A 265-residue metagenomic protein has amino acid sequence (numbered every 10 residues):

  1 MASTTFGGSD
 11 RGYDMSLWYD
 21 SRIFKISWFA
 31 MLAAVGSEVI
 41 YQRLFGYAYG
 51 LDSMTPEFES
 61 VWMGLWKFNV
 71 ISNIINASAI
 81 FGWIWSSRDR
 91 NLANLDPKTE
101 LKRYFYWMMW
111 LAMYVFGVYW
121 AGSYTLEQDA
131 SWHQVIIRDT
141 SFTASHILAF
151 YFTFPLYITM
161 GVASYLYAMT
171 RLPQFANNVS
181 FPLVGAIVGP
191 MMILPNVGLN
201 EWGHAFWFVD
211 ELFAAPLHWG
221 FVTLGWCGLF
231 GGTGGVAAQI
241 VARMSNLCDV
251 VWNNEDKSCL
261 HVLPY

Functional and structural regions predicted by a protein language model:
A2-S3, N69-W85, Y151-Y165, F221-V241: Hydrophobic cores of alpha-helical transmembrane segments in multi-pass inner/ER membrane proteins, independent
S3, G7-L32, P97-A112, R171-A186 (+1 more regions): Alpha-helical transmembrane segments and their helix-start/interface "positive-inside/aromatic belt" motifs in integral
F29-Y47: Alpha-helical transmembrane segments of multi-pass membrane proteins
F45-L65: Perimembrane loop-to-helix junctions flanking transmembrane segments
F58-I71, R138-F152, A214-V222: Short aromatic-rich membrane-water interface segments that cap or initiate transmembrane helices in multi-pass membrane
I71-W132, S164: Internal transmembrane alpha-helix with an interfacial aromatic "cap," most often the third helix
M113-N178: Membrane-proximal helix-loop-helix units in multi-pass membrane proteins
S180-Y265: C-terminal transmembrane-bundle signature of multipass membrane proteins, characterized by strong activation on
